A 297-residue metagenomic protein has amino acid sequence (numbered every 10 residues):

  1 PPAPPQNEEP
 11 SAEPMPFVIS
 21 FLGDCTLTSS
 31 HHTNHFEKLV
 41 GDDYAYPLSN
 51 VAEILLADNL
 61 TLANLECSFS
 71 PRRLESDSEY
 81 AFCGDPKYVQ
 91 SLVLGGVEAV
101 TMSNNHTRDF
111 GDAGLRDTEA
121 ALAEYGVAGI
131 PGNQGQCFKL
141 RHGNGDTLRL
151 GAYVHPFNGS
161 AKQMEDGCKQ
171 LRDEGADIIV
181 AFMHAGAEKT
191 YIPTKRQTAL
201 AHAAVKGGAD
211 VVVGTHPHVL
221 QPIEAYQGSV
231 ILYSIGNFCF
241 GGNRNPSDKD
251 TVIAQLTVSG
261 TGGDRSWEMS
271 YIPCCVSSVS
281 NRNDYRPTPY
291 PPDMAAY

Functional and structural regions predicted by a protein language model:
P4-Y297: Acidic, metal/ion-coordinating pockets
